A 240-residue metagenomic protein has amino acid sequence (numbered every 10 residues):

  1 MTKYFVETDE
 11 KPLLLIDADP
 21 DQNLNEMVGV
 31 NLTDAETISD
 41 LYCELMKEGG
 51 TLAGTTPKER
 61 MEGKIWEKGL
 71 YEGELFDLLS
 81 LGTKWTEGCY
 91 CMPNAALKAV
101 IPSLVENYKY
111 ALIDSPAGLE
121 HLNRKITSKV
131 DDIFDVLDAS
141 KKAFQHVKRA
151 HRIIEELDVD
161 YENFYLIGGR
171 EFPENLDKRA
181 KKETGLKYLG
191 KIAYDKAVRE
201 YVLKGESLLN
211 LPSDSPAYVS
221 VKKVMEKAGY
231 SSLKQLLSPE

Functional and structural regions predicted by a protein language model:
K3-E72: N-terminal phosphate/diphosphate-binding loop that engages ATP/GTP or pyrophosphate donors across diverse enzyme folds
E7, M92-K191, E200: Conserved catalytic-core segment of NTP-binding enzymes
A18-D21, R170-F172, D195: Residues in the short beta-alpha loop(s) of Rossmann-like NAD(P)-binding domains
P20-Q22, T83, A117: Short, glycine/acidic-enriched loop or turn micro-motifs at the edges of active sites
V30-D34, I153-I154, K182-T184, S207-N210: Short, hinge-like loop/turn segments at secondary-structure boundaries
P57-I113: Cytosolic-facing regulatory segments adjacent to core modules
V202-S215: C-terminal boundary of histidine-terminating zinc-finger modules
P212-E240: A cross-taxonomic marker for long C-terminal extensions/tails that follow the last structured domain
